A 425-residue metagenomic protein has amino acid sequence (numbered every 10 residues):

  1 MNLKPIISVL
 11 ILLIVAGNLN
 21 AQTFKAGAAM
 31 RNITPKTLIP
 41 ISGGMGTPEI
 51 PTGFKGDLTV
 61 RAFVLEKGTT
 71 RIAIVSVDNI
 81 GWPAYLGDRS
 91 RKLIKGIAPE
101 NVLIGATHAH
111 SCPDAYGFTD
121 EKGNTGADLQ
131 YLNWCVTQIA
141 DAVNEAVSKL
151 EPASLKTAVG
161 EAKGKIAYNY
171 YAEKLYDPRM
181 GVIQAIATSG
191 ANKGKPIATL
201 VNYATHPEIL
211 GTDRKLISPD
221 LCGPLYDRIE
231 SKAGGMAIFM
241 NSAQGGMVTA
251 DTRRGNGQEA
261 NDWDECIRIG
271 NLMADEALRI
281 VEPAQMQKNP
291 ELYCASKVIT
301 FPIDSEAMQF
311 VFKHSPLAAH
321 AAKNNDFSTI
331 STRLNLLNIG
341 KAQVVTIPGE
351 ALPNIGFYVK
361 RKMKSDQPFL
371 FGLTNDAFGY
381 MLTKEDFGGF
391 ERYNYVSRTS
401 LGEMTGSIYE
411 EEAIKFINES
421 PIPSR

Functional and structural regions predicted by a protein language model:
M1-L3: N-terminal secretory signal peptides that target proteins for export/translocation
P5-V15: Sec-dependent N-terminal signal peptides
G17-A21: Sec/Tat signal peptide C-region and signal peptidase I cleavage site
Q22-G257, D262-R268, V281, Q285-R425: Conserved beta-alpha junction segments in alpha/beta enzyme cores
